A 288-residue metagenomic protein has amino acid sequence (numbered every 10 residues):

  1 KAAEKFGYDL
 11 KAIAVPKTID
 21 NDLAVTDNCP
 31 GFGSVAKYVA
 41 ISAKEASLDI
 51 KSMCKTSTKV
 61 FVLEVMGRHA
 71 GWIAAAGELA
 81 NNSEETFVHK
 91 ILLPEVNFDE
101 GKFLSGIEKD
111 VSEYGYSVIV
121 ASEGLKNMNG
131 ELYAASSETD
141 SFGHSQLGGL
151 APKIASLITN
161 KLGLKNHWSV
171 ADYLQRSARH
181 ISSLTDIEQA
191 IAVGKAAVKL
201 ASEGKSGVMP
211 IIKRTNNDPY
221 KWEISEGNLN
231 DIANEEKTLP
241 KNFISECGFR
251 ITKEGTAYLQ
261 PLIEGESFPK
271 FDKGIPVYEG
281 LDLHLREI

Functional and structural regions predicted by a protein language model:
K1-I13, C29-H167: Accessory alpha-helical/coil subdomains and C-terminal extensions that flank or cap enzyme catalytic cores
V15-N21, E95-N97, E123-L125, A171-L174 (+1 more regions): Short, ordered loop/turn segments at secondary-structure junctions
D20-N28, A178: Glycine-rich, charge-decorated loop segments at or immediately adjacent to ligand/cofactor-binding or catalytic sites
D27, S42, N82, H89 (+3 more regions): Amphipathic, positively biased hydrophobic alpha-helical segments used for protein targeting and membrane insertion
L132-I288: C-terminal non-catalytic interaction/assembly regions of soluble proteins
